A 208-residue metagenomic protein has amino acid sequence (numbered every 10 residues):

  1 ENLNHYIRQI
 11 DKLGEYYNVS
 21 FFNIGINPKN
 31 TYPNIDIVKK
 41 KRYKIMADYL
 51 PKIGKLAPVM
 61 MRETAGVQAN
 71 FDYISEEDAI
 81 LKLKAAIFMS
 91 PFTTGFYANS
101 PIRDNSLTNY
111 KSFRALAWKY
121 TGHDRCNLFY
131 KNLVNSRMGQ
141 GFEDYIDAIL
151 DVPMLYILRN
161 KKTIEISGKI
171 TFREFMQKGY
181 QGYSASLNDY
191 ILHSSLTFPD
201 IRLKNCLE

Functional and structural regions predicted by a protein language model:
E1, E77-K82, F88, F92-G95 (+1 more regions): C-terminal accessory/tail domains of diverse enzymes
E1-K29, K162-M176: Active-site acidic/histidine clusters and adjacent loop/turn architecture that either coordinate catalytic ions
D11-G14, N18, I87-Y97: A common structural junction motif
K12-L13, V59-M60, P199-I201: A general structural signal for short secondary-structure junctions and capping/turn motifs
N18-P33, I53-D72, A98-D104: Core alpha/beta catalytic barrel or barrel-like domain that forms the active/cofactor pocket in diverse metabolic
F22-K41, I87-T93, D104-S112: Long, hydrophobic, well-ordered secondary-structure blocks that form the structural core and pocket-lining surfaces
K39-M60: Acidic, His- and aromatic-enriched active-site or binding-groove loops in soluble protein domains that engage sugars
A47-L50, Y73, L83-S90: Internal, hydrophobic cores of structured domains that mediate oligomerization or house catalytic pockets within large
